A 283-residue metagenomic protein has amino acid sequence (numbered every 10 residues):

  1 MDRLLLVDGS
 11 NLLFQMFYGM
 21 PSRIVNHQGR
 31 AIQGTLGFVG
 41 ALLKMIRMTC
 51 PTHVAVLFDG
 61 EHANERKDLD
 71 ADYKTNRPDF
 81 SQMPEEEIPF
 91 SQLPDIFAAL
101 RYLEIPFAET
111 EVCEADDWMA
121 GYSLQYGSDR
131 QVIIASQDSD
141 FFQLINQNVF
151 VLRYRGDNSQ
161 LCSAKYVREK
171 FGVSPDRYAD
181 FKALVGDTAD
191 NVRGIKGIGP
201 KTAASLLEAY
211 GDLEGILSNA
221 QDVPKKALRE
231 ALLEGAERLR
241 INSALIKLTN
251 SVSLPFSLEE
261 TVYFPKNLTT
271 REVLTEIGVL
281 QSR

Functional and structural regions predicted by a protein language model:
D2-A135, F141-L161, R240-I241, K247-P265 (+1 more regions): Noncatalytic, basic helical substrate-engagement surface that gates or grips nucleic-acid strands
P51-A55, I105, N148, L161-R283: Non-catalytic nucleic-acid-binding/docking modules located in mid-to-C-terminal regions of nucleic-acid enzymes
S139-D140, K201: Acidic, divalent-metal-coordinating active-site segment for phosphoryl/phosphodiester hydrolysis, typified by short
